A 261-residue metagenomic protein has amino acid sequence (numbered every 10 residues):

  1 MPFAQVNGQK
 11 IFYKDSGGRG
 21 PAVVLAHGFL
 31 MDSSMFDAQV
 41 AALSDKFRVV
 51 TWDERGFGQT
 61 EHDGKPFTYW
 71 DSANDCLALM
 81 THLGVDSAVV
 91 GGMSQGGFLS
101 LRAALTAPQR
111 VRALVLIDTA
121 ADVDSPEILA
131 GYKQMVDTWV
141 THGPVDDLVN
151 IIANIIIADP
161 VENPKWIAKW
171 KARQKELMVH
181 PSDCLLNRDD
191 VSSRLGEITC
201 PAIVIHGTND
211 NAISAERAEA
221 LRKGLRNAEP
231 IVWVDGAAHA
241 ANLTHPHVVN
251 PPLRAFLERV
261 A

Functional and structural regions predicted by a protein language model:
Q9-K65: Conserved HGGG/HGGXW glycine-rich cap/lid loop of the alpha/beta-hydrolase fold
W70-A88: Conserved acidic catalytic loop of the alpha/beta-hydrolase fold
L101-T106, R112-H142: Flexible "cap/lid" loop of the alpha/beta hydrolase fold
D124-A130, H142-G196: Conserved alpha/beta-hydrolase catalytic His-Asp/Glu region
I198, V204-H206: Short beta-strand/loop motif that positions the catalytic acidic residue of the alpha/beta-hydrolase fold
N209-I213: Acidic catalytic loop of the alpha/beta-hydrolase fold
E219-A240: Catalytic histidine neighborhood in serine/cysteine hydrolases with alpha/beta-hydrolase-type architecture
A237-N250: Catalytic histidine-centered segment of alpha/beta-hydrolase-like enzymes
